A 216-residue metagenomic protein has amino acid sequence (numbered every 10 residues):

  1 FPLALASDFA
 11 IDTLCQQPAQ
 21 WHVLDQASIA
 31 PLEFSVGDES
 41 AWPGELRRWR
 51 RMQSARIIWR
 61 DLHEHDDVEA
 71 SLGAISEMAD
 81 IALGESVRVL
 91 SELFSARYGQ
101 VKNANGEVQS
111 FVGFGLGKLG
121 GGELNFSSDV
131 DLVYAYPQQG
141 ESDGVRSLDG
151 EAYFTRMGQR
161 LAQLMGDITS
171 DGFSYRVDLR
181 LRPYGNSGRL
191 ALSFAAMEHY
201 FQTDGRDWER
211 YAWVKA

Functional and structural regions predicted by a protein language model:
F1-A216: A nucleotide- and high-energy phosphate-metabolite-utilizing enzyme signature
